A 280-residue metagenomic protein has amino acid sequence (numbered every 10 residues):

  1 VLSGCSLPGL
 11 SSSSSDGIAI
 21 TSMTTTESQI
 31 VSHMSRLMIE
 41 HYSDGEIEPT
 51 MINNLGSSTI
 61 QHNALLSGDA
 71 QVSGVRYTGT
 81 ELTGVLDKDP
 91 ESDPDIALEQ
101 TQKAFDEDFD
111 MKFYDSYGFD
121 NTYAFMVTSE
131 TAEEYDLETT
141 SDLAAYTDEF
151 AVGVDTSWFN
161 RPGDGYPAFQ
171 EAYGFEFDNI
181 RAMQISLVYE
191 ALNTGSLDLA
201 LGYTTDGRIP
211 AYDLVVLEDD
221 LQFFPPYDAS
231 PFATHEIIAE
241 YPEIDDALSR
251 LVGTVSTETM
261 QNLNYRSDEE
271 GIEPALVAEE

Functional and structural regions predicted by a protein language model:
L2-G4: C-terminal motif of bacterial Sec signal peptides marking the signal peptidase cleavage site
S6-G9: Bacterial signal peptide processing site
S15-L55, G118-Y189, T194, I272-L276: Bilobed "Venus flytrap"/periplasmic-binding protein-like clamshell domains and structurally analogous long
L66-V75, D148-F150, L192-G202: Alpha-to-beta junction loops
G84-D95, E99-Y114, T194-S196, R208-Q222: Ligand-binding "clamshell"
T122-E133, D228-Y241: A bilobed periplasmic-binding-protein/Venus flytrap-type ligand-binding module shared by bacterial periplasmic
E240-L251: Short amphipathic alpha-helical coupling segments at ligand-binding clamshell hinges and other catalytic/signaling
S249-E280: Extracellular/periplasmic juxtamembrane helices and adjacent flexible linkers that interface with membrane partners
